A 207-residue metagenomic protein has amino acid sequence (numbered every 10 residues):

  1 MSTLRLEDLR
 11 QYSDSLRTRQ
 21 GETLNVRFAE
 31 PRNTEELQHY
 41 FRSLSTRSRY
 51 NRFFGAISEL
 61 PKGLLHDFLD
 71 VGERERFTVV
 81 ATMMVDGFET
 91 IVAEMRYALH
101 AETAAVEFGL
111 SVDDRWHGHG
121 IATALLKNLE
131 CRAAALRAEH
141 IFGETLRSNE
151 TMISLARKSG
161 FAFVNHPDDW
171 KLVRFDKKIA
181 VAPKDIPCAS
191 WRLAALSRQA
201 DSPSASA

Functional and structural regions predicted by a protein language model:
M1-A207: Long, contiguous binding/interaction regions
